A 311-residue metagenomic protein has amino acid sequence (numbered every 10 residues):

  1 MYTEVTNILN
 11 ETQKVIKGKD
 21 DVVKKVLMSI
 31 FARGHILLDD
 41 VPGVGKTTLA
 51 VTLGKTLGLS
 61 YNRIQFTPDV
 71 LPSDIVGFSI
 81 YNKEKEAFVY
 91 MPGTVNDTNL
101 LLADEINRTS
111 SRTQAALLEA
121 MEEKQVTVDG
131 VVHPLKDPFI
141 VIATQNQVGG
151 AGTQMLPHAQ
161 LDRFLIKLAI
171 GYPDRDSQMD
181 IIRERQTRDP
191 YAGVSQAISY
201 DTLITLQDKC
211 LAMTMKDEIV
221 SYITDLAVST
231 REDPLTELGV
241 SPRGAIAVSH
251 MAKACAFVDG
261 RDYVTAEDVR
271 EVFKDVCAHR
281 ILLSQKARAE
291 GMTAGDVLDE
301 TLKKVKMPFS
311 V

Functional and structural regions predicted by a protein language model:
Y2-V44, V228: Pre-Walker A (pre-P-loop) alpha-helix and adjacent loop at the N terminus of AAA/AAA+ ATPase modules, a conserved
K25-M28, Y81-L102: Conserved alpha-helical scaffold flanking the Walker A/P-loop in AAA+ ATPase domains
I30-T67: Walker A/P-loop
D40, D104-E105, A116: Walker B catalytic acidic pair
V41, I75, T144: P-loop (Walker A) phosphate-binding loop of NTP-binding proteins
T56-E84: AAA+/P-loop NTPase substrate/partner-engagement loops
N82-E86, T109, T113, M121-M213 (+1 more regions): Canonical AAA+ ATPase core
E232-V311: C-terminal engagement/docking regions of AAA+ P-loop ATPases
